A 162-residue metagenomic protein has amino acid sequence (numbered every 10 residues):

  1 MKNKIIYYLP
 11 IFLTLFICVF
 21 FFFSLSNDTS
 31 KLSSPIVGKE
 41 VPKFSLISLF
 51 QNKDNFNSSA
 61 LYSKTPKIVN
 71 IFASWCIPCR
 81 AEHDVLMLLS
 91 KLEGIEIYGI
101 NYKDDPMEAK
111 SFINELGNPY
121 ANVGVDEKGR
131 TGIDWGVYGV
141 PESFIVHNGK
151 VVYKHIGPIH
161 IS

Functional and structural regions predicted by a protein language model:
M1-I47: N-terminal targeting signals for export/organelle localization
L25-N27, S48-N55, N122-D126: Short gly/ser/thr-rich secondary-structure transition/capping motifs
E40, K64-K67, I71-W75, G139: Short pre-active-site segment immediately N-terminal to redox-active cysteine/selenocysteine motifs in thiol-based
S45-I68: A short beta-strand-turn-helix
I68-V69, I97, S143: Hydrophobic beta-strand anchors of alpha/beta hydrolase catalytic cores
I71-L88: Conserved redox-active cysteine motifs that mediate thiol-disulfide chemistry, especially di-cysteine Cys-X(1-2)-Cys
K91-L92, E96-K128, V140: Conserved segment of the thioredoxin-like fold in thiol-based oxidoreductases
N114-P119, D126-S162: Thiol/disulfide oxidoreductase modules built on the thioredoxin-like
